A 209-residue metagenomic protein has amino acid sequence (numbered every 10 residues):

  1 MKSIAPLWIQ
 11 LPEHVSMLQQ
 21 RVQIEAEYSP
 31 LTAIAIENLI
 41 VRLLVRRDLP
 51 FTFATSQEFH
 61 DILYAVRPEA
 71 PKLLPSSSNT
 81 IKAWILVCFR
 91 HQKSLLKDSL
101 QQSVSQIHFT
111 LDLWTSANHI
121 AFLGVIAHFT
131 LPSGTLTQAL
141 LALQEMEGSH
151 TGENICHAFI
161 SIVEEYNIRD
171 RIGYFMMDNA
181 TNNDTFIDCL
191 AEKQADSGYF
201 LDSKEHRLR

Functional and structural regions predicted by a protein language model:
M1-R209: Short alpha-helical patches at protein termini and domain edges that function as localization/binding signals
